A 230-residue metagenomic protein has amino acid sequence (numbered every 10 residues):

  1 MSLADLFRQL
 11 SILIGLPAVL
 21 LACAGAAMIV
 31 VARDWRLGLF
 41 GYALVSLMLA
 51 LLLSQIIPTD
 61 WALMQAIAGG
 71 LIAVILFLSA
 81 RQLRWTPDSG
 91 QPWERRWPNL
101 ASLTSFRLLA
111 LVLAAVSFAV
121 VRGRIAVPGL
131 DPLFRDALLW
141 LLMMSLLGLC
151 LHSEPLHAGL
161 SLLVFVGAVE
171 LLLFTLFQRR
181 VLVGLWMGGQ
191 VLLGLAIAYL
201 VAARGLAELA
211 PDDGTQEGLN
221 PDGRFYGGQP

Functional and structural regions predicted by a protein language model:
M1-P230: Alpha-helical transmembrane segments of multi-pass membrane proteins predominantly involved in bioenergetics
